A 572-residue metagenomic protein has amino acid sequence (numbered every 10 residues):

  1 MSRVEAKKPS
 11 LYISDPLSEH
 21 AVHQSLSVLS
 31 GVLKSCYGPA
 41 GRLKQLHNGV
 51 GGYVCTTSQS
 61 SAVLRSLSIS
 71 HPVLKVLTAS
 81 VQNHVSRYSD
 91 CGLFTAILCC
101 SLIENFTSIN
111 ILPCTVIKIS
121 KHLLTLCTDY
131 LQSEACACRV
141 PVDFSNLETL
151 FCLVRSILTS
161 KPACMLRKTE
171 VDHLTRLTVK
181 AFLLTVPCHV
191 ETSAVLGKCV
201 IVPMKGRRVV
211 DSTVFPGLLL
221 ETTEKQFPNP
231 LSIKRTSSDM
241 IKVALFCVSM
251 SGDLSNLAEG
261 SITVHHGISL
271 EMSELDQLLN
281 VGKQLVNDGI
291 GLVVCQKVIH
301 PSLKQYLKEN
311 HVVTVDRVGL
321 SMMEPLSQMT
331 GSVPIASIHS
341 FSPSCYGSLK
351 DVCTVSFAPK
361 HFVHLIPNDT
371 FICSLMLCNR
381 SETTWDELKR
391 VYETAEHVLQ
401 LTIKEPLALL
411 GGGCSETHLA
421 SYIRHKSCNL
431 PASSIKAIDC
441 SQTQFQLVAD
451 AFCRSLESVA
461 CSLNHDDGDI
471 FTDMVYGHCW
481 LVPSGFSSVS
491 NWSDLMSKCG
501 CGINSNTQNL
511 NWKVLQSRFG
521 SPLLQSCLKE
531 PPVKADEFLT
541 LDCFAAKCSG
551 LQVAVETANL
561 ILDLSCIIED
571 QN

Functional and structural regions predicted by a protein language model:
M1-E19, Q82-S86, D90-L245, S249 (+6 more regions): Non-catalytic interaction/clamp surfaces of large macromolecular machines
M1-V85, V298, S302, E309-H311 (+1 more regions): Generic N-terminal targeting/processing segments that precede catalytic cores or assembly contacts
R3-I13, V54-S60, S238-D239, F246-I268 (+5 more regions): Gly-rich Lys/Arg/Thr-decorated short loops/hinges at beta-loop-alpha junctions or inter-strand turns that position
H20, S381-N572: Extended, low-charge hydrophobic alpha-helical regions
G38, S89, T178, L307 (+3 more regions): Residue-level signature of catalytic and energy-coupling elements of molecular machines, predominantly ATP/GTP-dependent
C99-C100, I111, K121, S249-S251 (+11 more regions): Short, ordered loop/turn segments at secondary-structure junctions
K242-R317: Extracellular/luminal Protease-associated
V315-L377, S381-W385: Conserved phosphate-handling catalytic cores of large alpha/beta enzymes
